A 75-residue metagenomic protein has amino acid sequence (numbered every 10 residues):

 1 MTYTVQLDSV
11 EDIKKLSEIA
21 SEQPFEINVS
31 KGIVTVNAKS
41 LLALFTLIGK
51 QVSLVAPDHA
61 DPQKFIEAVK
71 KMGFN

Functional and structural regions predicted by a protein language model:
M1-Q6: Short glycine-/aliphatic-rich beta-strand segments at the starts of folded cytosolic domains
L7, A38, A56-H59: Conserved aromatic
V10-Q23, V34-K50, F65-E67: Amphipathic alpha-helical interaction surfaces in cytosolic regulatory modules
N28-I33: Short, glycine-/small-residue-enriched flexible loop/hinge segments at domain edges that mediate gating
L47-N75: C-terminal structural segments of small proteins and small subunits
